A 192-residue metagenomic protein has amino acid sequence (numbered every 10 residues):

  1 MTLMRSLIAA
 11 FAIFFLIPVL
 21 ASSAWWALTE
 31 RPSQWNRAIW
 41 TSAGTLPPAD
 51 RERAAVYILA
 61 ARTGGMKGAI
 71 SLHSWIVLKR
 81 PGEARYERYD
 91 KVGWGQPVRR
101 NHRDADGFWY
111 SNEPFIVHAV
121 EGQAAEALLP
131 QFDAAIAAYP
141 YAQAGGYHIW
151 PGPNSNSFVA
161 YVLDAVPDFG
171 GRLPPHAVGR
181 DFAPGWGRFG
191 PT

Functional and structural regions predicted by a protein language model:
T2-T41, I136-T192: Activation targets extended, charge/polar-rich intrinsically disordered C-terminal tails
W26-Q123, G145-I149: Glycine-rich catalytic cores of cysteine/serine-nucleophile enzymes that process amide/ester linkages in cell-envelope
D50, D90, D104-D106, D133 (+3 more regions): Acidic-enriched, low-complexity/disordered segments with a strong bias for Aspartate over Glutamate
H73, A127, Q131, N154-Y161: Extracytoplasmic/secreted proteins, especially bacterial periplasmic and envelope-associated proteins
G122-Y139: A structural motif
